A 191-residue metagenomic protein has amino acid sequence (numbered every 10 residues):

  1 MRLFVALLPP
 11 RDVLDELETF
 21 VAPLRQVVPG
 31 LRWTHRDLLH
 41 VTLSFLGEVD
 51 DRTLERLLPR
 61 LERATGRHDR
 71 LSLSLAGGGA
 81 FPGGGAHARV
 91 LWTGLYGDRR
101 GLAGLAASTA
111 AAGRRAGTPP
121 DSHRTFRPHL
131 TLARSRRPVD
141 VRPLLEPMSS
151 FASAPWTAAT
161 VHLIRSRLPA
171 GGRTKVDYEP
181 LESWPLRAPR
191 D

Functional and structural regions predicted by a protein language model:
M1-D191: Histidine-dependent nucleotide/RNA phosphoesterase domain, centered on the 2H-phosphoesterase fold with its duplicated
